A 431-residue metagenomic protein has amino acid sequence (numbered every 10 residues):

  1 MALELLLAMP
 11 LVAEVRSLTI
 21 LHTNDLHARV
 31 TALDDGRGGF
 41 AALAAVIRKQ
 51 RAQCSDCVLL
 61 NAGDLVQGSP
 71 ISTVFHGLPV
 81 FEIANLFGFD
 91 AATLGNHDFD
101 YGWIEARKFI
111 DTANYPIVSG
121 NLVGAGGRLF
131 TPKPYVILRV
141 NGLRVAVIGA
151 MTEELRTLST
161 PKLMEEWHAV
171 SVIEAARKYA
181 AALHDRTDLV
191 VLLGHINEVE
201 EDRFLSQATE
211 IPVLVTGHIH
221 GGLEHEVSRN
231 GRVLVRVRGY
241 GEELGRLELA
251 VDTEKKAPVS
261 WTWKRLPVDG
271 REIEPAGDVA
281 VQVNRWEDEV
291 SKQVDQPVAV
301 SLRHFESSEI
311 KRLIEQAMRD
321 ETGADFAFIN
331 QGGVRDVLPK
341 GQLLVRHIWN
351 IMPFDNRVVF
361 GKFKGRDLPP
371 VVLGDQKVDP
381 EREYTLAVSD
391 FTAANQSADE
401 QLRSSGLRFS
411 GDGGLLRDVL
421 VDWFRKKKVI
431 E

Functional and structural regions predicted by a protein language model:
M1-P10: Bacterial N-terminal signal peptides
L11-R16, V290, V294: Extreme N-terminus of proteins, especially the signal/transit-peptide cleavage junction and the first residues
V12-D278, S307-A317, E321, A327-I329 (+1 more regions): Acidic, metal/ion-coordinating pockets
N24-R29, Q67-P70, E200-S206, V213 (+2 more regions): Solvent-exposed loop/linker segments at secondary-structure transitions that flank or connect catalytic domains
